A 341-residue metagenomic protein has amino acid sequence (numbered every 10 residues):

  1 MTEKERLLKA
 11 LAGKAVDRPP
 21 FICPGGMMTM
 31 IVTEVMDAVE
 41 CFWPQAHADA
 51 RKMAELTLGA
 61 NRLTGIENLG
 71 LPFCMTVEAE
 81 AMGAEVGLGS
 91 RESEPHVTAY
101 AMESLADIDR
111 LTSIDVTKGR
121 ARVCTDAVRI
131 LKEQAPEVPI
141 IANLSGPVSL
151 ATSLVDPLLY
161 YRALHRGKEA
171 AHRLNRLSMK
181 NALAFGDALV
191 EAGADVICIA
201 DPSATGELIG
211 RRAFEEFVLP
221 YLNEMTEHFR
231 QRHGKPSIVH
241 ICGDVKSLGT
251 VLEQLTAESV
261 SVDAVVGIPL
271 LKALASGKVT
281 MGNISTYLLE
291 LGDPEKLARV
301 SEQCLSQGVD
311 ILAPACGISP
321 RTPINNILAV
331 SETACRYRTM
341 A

Functional and structural regions predicted by a protein language model:
E3-I31, M36-V39, E67, G89-V97 (+1 more regions): Active-site loop segments of alpha/beta catalytic cores
M28, T33-L63: Active-site-flanking structural segment that lines cofactor/substrate pockets
H47-A48, F73, C242: Active-site nucleophile and cofactor-binding loops and adjacent substrate-binding regions of central metabolic enzymes
M53, T57, E78, S104-D107 (+2 more regions): Generic hydrophobic, aliphatic-rich segments that mediate packing or membrane embedding
L56-V77: N-terminal low-complexity or amphipathic/hydrophobic leaders
L71-I114, E137: A contiguous, low-structure linker/loop signature
